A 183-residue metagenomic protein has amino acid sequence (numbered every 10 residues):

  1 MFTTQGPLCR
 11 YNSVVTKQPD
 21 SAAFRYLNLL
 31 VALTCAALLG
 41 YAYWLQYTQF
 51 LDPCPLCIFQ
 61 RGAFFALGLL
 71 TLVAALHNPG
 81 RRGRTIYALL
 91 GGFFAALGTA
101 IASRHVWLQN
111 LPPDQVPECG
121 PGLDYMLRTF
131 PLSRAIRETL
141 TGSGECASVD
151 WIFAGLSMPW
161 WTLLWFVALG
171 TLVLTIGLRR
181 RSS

Functional and structural regions predicted by a protein language model:
F2-A23: Short, Lys/Arg-rich, polar N-terminal cytosolic tail immediately upstream of the first transmembrane signal-anchor
D20-A32, P79-I101: Interfacial segments of alpha-helical transmembrane regions
C35-D52, T71-A75, R137-E138: Immediate flanking context of iron-sulfur cluster ligation sites
A37-Q46, L97-P112, T129-L132: C-terminal TM-helix exit segments that contain a strictly Trp-centered aromatic cap at the helix terminus
L51-R61, Y87, P117-G120: Non-cytosolic membrane-interface motifs at loop->transmembrane helix junctions
L72-G80, L174-R181: Structural signal for the C-terminal ends of transmembrane alpha-helices and the immediately following loop
N110-L156: Extracytosolic (periplasmic/ER-lumenal) interhelical loops and adjacent juxtamembrane/interface segments of multi-pass
T141-S183: A hydrophobic membrane-anchoring alpha-helix module
